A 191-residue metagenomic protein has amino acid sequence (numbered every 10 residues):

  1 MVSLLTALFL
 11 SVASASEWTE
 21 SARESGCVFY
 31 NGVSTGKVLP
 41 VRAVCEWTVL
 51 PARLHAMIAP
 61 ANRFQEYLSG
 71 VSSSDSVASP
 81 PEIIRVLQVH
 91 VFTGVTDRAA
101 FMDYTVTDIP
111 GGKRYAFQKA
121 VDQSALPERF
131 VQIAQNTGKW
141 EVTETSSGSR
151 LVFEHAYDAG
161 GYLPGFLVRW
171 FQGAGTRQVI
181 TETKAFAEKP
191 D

Functional and structural regions predicted by a protein language model:
M1-S11: Bacterial N-terminal signal peptides
V12-P80, G94, R150: Hydrophobic ligand-binding cavity/cleft-lining segments
S16, E20-A22, D97-S146, F186: Hydrophobic-ligand binding "helix-grip"
Y30-G32, R85-T93, F117-A120: Short beta-strand segments that buttress and anchor functional surface loops
W47-V49, H90-F92, V106-D108, V121-Q123 (+1 more regions): Beta-strand elements of well-folded, non-transmembrane domains
P51, H55-A61, L68, F101 (+3 more regions): Extracytoplasmic/secreted envelope proteins and their assembly/folding machinery, especially bacterial periplasmic
A125-G173: Beta-strand/loop substructures that line and gate deep hydrophobic ligand-binding cavities in soluble
L163-D191: Long, compositionally biased interface segments
